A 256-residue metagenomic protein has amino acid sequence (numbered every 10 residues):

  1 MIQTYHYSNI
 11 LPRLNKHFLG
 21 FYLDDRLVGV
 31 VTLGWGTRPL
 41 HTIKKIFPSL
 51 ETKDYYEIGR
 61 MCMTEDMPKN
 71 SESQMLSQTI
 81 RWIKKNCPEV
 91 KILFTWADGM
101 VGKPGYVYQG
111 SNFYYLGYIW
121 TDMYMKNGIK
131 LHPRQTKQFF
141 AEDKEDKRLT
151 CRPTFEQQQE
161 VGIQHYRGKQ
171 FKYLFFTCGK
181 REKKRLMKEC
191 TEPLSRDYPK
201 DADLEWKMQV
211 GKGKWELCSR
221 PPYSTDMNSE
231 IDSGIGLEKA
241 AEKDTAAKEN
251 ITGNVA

Functional and structural regions predicted by a protein language model:
M1-Y5, T154-Q157: Short Pro/Gly-enriched beta-strand edge/turn motifs at strand-loop
I2, N15-W35: Conserved beta-hairpin
S8-I10: Helix-loop element at the rim of GNAT/NAT acetyltransferase active sites that forms part of the acceptor-substrate
P12-N15, W206-M208: A short, aromatic/hydrophobic, helix- or strand-capping loop or linear motif that either lines the entrance/gate
K16, G168-Y173: Short hydrophobic/aromatic beta-strand or adjacent loop that forms the aromatic wall/cage of a ligand/substrate-binding
G34-I163, K172-F175: Acyl-donor binding region in acyl/amide transferases
F171, F175, K180-K184, E189-P193: A hydrophobic membrane-anchoring alpha-helix module
L186-A256: Short, cationic low-complexity segments
